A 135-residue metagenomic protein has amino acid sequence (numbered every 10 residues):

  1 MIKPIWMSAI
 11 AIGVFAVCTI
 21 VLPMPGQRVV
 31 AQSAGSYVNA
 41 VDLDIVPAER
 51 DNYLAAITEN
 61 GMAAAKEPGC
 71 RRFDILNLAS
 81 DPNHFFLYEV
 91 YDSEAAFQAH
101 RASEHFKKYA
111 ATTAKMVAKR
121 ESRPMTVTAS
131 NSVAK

Functional and structural regions predicted by a protein language model:
P4-W6, A16-G35, I75-S80, A110-K135: Glycine-rich beta-strand-turn "strand-cap" elements at beta-sheet edges
I5-S8, L22, T58, M62-R71 (+1 more regions): An amphipathic, aromatic/His-enriched active-site/gating alpha helix that lines ligand/cofactor pockets
S36-D44, D74-R101: Short, well-ordered beta-strand segments in beta-rich or mixed alpha/beta enzyme and ligand-binding folds
S36-K66: N-terminal targeting signals for Sec/Tat export/insertion, comprising classic cleavable signal peptides
I45-P47, S93, T126-A129: Non-catalytic surface loops within mature trypsin-like serine protease
E49, N83, H105: Short phosphate-engaging motifs
